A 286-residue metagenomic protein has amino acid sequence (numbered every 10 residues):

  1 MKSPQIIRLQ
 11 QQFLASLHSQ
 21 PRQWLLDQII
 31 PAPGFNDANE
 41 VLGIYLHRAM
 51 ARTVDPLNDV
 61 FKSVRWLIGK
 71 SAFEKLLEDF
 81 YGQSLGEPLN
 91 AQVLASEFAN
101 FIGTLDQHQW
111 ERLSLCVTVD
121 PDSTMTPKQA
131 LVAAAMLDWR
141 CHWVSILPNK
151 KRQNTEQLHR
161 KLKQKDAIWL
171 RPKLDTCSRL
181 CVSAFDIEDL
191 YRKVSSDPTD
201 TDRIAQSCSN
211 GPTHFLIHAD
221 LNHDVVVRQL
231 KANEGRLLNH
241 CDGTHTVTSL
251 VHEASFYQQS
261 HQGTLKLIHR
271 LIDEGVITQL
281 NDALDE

Functional and structural regions predicted by a protein language model:
M1-Q164, D220-E286: Long, charge-rich, low-complexity alpha-helical segments
A51-R52, A167, D202-R203: Intrinsically disordered, low-complexity segments enriched in polar/charged residues with Gly/Pro, especially when
K163-A167, R171: Long, hydrophobic alpha/beta structural blocks
R171-H240: Low-complexity, glycine/alanine/valine/leucine- and proline-rich hydrophobic stretches
